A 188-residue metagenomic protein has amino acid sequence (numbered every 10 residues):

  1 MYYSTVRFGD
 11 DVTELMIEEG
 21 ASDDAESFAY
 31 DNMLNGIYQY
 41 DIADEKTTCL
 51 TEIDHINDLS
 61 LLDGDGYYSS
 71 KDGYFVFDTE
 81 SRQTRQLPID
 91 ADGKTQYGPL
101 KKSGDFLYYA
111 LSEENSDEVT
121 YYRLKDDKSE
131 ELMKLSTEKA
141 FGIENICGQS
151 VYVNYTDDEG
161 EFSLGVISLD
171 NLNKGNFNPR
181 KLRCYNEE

Functional and structural regions predicted by a protein language model:
Y2-S4, Y67-S69, Y108-A110, Y152-N154: Residue position within the beta-strands of beta-propeller blades
V6-N32: Short, conserved, GDST-rich strand-edge loop motifs in beta-rich repeat architectures
R7-D11, G73, S112-D117, T156-E161: Short glycine/acidic-enriched loop and turn motifs that connect beta-strands
G36-Y38, G73-F75, E118-Y122, S163-G165: A short loop-to-beta-strand structural motif that recurs across blades of beta-propeller domains
D41-E45, D78-R82, L124-K128, L169-L172: Short loop/turn segments that connect beta-strands within beta-propeller blades
K46-T51, Q83-D90, E130-L135, G175-N176: A short beta-strand motif characteristic of beta-propeller blades
D54-G64, G93-G104, T137-G148, R183-E188: Repeated scaffold domains used in trafficking and secretory/extracellular systems, primarily beta-propellers
N145-E188: Blade-level signature of beta-propeller repeat domains, shared across WD40, Kelch, NHL, RCC1 and BNR/Asp-box propellers
